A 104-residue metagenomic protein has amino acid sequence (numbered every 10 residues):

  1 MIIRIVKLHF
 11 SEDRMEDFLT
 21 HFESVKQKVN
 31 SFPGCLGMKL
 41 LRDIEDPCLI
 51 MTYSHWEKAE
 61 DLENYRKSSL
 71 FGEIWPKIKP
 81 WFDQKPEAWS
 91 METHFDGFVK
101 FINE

Functional and structural regions predicted by a protein language model:
M1-I2, D17, P33-C35: Short, flexible segments with low predicted structural confidence
M1-I3, Q27, C48-L49, G72 (+1 more regions): Residue-level marker of intrinsically disordered, low-complexity segments enriched for small/polar residues
I2-H9, K39-R66: Short, well-ordered beta-strand segments in beta-rich or mixed alpha/beta enzyme and ligand-binding folds
H9-L19: Short, surface-exposed ligand-recognition loops at beta-strand->loop->(often short) alpha-helix junctions that present
R14-E16, E60-L62, D96: Residue-level signal for secondary-structure boundary sites
S24-L36, H55-W89: An amphipathic, aromatic/His-enriched active-site/gating alpha helix that lines ligand/cofactor pockets
K39-C48, P76-E104: Glycine-rich beta-strand-turn "strand-cap" elements at beta-sheet edges
